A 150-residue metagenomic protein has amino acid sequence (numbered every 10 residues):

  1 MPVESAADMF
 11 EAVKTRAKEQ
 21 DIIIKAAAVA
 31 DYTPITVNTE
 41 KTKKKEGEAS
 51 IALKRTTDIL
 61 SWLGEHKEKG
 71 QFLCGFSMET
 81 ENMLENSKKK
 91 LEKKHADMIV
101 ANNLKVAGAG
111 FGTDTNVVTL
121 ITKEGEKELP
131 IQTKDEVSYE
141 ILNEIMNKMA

Functional and structural regions predicted by a protein language model:
M1-M78, N82-A150: A cross-family phosphate/adenosyl-ligand binding-site feature
